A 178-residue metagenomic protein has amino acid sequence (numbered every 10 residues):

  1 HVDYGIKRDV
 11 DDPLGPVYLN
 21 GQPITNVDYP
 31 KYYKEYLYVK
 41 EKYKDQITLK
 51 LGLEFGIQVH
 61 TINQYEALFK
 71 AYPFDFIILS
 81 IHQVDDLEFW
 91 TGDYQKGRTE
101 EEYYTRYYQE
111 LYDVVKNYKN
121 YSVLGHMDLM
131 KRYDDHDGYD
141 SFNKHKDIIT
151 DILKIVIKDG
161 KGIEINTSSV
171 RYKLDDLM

Functional and structural regions predicted by a protein language model:
H1-T105: A metal-dependent hydrolase metal-coordination microenvironment
A71-F74, I78-M178: Domain-core and long-helix interface of multi-subunit machines
